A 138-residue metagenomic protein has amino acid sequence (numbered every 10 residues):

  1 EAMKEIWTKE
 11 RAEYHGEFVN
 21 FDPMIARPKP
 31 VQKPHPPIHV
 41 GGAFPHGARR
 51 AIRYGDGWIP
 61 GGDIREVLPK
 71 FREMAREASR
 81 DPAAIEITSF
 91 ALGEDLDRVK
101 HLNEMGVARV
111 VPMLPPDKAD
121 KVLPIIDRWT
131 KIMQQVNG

Functional and structural regions predicted by a protein language model:
E1-G138: Active-site-adjacent structural elements that line small-molecule/cofactor binding pockets in enzymes
